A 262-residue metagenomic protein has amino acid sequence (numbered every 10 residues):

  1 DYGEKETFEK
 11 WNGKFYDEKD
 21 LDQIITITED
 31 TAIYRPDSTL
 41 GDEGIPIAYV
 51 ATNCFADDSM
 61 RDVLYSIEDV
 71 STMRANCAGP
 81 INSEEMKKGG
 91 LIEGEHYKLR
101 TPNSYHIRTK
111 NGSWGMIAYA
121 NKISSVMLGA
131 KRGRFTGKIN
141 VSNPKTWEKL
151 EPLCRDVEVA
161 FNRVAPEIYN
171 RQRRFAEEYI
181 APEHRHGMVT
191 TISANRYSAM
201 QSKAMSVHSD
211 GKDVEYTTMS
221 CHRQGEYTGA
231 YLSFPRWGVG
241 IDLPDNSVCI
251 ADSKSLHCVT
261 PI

Functional and structural regions predicted by a protein language model:
D1-T218, I241, I262: Fe(II)/2-oxoglutarate oxygenase catalytic core
V214, T218, E226-I262: Catalytic core of Fe(II)/2-oxoglutarate
